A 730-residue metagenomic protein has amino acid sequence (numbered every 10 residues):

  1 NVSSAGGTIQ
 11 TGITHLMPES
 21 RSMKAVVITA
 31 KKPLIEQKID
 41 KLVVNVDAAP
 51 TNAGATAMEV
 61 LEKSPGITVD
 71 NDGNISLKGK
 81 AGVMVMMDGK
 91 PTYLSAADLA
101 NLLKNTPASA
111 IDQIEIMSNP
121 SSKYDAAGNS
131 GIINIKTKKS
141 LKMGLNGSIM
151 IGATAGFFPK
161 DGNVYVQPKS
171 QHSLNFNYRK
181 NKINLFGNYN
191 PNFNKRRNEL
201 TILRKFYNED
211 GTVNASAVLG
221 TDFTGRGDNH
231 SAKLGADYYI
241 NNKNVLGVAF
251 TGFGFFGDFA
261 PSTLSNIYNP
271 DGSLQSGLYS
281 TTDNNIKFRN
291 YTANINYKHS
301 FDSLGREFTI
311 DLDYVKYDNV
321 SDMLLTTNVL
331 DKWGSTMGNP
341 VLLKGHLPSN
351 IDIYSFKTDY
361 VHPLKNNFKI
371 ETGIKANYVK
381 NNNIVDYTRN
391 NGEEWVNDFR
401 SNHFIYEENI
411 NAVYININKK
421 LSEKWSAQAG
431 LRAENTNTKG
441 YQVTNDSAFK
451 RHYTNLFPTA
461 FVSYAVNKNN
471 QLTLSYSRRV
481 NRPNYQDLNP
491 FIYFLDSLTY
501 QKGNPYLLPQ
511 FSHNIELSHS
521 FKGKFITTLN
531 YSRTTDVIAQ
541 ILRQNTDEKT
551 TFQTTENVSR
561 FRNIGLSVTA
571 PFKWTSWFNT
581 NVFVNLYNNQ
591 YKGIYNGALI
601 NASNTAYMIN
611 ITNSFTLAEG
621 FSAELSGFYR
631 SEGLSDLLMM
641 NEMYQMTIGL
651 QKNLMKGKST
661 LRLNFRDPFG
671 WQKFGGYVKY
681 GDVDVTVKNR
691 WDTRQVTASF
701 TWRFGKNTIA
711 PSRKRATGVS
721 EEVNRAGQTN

Functional and structural regions predicted by a protein language model:
S3-T51, D70-D72, K78-G82, M117-N119 (+1 more regions): Short, acidic, small-residue-rich periplasmic hinge/interaction motif at the N-terminus of Gram-negative outer-membrane
G12-H15, A57-V60, L99-L102, I116 (+2 more regions): N-terminal periplasmic accessory domains that precede and gate Gram-negative outer-membrane beta-barrel machines
M58-S95, G131: Extracytoplasmic beta-strand/coil segments of soluble accessory domains associated with Gram-negative outer-membrane
K90-S118: Short acidic/polar hinge/loop motifs at secondary-structure boundaries that mediate gating or recognition
T137-F158, E199, L203-N208, V218-L219 (+12 more regions): Surface-exposed extracellular loop regions of Gram-negative outer-membrane beta-barrel proteins
K344, I353-K357, D398-N402, L508 (+4 more regions): Outer membrane beta-barrel strand-and-loop segments of large Gram-negative receptors, especially TonB-dependent
N402-N409, V480-T528, R533, Q553-G565 (+2 more regions): Outer-membrane beta-barrel signature, preferentially recognizing the C-terminal barrel domain of Gram-negative
N437-K439, K468-N514, L529-E548, P668-G681: Surface-exposed extracellular loop regions of Gram-negative outer-membrane beta-barrel proteins, predominantly
